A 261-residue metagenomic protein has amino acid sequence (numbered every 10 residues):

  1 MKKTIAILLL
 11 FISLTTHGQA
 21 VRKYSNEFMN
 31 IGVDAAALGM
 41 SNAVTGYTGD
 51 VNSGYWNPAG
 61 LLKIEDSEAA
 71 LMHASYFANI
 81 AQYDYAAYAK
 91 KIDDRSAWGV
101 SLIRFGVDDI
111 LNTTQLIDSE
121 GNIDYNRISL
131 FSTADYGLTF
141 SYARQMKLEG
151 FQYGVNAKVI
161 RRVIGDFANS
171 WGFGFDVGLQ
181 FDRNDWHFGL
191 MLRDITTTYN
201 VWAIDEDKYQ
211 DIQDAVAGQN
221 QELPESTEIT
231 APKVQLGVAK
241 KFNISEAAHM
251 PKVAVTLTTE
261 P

Functional and structural regions predicted by a protein language model:
T4-L14: Sec-dependent N-terminal signal peptides
Q19-P261: Subset of outer-membrane beta-barrel
